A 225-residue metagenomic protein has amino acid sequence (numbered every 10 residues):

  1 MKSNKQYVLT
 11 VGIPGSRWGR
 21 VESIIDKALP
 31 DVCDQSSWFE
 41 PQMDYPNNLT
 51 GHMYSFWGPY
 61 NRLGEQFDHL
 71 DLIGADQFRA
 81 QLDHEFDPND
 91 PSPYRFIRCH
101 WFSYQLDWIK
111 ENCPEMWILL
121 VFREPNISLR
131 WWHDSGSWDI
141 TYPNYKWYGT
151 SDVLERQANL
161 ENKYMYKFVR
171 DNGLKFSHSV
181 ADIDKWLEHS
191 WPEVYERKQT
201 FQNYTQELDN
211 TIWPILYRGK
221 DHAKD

Functional and structural regions predicted by a protein language model:
M1-D83, K198, Q202-Y204, Y217-K220: PAPS-dependent sulfotransferase catalytic core
K2-N4, Q81-P93, E111-C113: Flexible, charged surface loops at secondary-structure boundaries
Q77, W108, V153, Y164 (+3 more regions): Exposed alpha-helical structural elements
Q81, E85-N89, W131, Q157 (+2 more regions): Residues that form generic nucleotide/phosphate-binding pockets
P93-E196: PAPS-dependent sulfotransferase catalytic domain
E188-D225: C-terminal accessory extensions appended to soluble enzyme cores
